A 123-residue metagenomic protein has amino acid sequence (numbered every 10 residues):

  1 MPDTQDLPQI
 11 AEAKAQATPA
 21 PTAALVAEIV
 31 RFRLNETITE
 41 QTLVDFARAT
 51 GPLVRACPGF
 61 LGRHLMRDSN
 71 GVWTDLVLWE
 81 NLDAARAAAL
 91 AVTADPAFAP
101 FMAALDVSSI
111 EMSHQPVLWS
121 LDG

Functional and structural regions predicted by a protein language model:
M1-W73, E80-T93, A104-G123: Short S/T/G/P-rich N-terminal loop/turn motif that feeds into the first structured element of a domain
D95-A97: A common structural junction motif
